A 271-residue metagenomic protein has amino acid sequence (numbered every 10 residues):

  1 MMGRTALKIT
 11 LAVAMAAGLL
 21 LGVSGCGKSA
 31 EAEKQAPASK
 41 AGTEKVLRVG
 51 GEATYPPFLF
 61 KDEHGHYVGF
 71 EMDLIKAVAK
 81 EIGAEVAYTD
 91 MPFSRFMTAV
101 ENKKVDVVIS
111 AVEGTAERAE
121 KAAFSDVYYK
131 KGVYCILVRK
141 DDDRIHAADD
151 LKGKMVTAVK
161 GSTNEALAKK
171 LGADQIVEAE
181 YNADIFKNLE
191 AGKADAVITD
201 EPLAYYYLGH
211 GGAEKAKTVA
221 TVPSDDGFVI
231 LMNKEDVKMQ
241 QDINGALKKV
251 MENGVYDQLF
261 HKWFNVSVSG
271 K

Functional and structural regions predicted by a protein language model:
M1-V46, V268-K271: Short, low-complexity disordered leader/linker segments with a strong preference for bacterial N-terminal type II
G27, M72-E81, D142, M155 (+2 more regions): Extended ligand-binding regions for polar small-molecule ligands
K28-K34, T163-I176, E180, K215-A220 (+1 more regions): Ligand-binding clefts/hinges and TM-proximal coupling segments of bilobed small-molecule sensing domains
K34-V112: Extracytoplasmic small-molecule ligand-binding "clamshell" domains of the periplasmic binding protein/Venus flytrap
A53, K130-V138, E201, Y205-L247 (+1 more regions): Periplasmic-binding protein-like
A53-T54, Y67-A77, V133-D184, E201-Y205 (+2 more regions): Bilobed "Venus flytrap"/periplasmic-binding protein-like clamshell domains and structurally analogous long
M72, Y88-V100, D143, G161-S162 (+2 more regions): Short helix-initiation/N-cap motifs at beta->coil->alpha
K76, K80, E85-D150, T221-V222: Acidic, polar ligand-binding/catalytic clefts
